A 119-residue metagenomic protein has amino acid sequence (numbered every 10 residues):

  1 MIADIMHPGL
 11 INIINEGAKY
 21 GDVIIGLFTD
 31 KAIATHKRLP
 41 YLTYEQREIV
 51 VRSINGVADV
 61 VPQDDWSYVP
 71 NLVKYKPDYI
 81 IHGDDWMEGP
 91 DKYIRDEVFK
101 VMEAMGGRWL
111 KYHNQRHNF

Functional and structural regions predicted by a protein language model:
M1-F119: Nucleotidyltransferase catalytic core that binds NTPs
